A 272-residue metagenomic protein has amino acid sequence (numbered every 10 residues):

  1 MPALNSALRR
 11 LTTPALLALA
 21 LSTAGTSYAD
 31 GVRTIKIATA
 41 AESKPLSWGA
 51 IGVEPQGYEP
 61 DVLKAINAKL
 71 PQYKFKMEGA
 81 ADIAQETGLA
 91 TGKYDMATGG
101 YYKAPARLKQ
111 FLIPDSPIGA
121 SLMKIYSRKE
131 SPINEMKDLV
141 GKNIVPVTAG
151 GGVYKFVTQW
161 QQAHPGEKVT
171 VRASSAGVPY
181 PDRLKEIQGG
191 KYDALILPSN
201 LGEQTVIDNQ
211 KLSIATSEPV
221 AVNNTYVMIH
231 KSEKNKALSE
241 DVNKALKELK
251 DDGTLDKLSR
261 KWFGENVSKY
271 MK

Functional and structural regions predicted by a protein language model:
A29-Y101, A176, D252: Extracytoplasmic small-molecule ligand-binding "clamshell" domains of the periplasmic binding protein/Venus flytrap
A40-S43, G119-S127, I207-L246, F263-K272: Periplasmic-binding protein-like
A41-K44, G52-A65, K124-V178, N200: Bilobed "Venus flytrap"/periplasmic-binding protein-like clamshell domains and structurally analogous long
P60-L70, E130-I133, K137-G151, V227-E265: Extended ligand-binding regions for polar small-molecule ligands
K64, K76-D138, E218: Acidic, polar ligand-binding/catalytic clefts
A68-K69, E78, I83-M96, K137-V140 (+2 more regions): Short helices/loops that flank or line small-molecule/ion binding pockets
Y73-K76, G151-R172, Q210, L246-K272: Ligand-binding clefts/hinges and TM-proximal coupling segments of bilobed small-molecule sensing domains
A84, G100-K109, K155-Q159, K185-V222: A ligand-binding cleft/hinge motif common to bilobed small-molecule-binding domains
